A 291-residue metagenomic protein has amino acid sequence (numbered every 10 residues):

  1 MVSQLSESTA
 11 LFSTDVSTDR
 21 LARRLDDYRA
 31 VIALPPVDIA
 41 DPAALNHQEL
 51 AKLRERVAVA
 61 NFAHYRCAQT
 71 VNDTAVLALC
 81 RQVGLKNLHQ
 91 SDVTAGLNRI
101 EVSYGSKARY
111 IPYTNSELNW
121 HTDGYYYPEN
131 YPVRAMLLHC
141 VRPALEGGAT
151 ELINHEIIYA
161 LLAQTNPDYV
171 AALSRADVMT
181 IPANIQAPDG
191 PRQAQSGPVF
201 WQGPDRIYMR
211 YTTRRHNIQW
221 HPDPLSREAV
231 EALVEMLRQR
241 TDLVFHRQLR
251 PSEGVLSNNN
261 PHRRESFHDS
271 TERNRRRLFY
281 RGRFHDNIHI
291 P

Functional and structural regions predicted by a protein language model:
V2-A44, A58, N98-Q248, G254 (+1 more regions): Active-site environment of non-heme Fe oxygenases that use a 2-His-1-carboxylate facial triad
A44-K52: Short amphipathic beta-strand starts and helix->beta connectors
A51-H64: TRNA-binding/sensing appendages of the translation machinery
F62-A63, K86-V93, E146-G148: Short secondary-structure capping/junction motifs at helix and strand boundaries
R66-Q69: Structural motif
N72-A108, L137: Long, hydrophobic, well-ordered secondary-structure blocks that form the structural core and pocket-lining surfaces
